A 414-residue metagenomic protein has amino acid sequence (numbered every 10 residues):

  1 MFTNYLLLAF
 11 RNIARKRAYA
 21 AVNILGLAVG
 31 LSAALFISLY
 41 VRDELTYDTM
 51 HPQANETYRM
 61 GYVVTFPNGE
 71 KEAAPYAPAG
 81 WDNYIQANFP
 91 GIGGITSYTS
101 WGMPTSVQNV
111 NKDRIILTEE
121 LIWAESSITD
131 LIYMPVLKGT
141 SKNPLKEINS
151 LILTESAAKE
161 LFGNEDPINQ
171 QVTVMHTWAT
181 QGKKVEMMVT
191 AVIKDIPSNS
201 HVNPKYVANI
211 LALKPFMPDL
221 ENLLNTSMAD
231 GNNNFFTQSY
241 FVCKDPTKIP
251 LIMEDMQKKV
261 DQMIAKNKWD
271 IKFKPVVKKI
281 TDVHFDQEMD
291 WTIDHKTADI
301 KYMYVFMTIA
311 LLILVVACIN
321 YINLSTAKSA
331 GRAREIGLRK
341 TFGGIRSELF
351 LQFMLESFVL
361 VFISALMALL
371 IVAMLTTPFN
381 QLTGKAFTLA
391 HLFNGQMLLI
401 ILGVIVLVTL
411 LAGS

Functional and structural regions predicted by a protein language model:
N4-V22, G26, A317-L360: Intracellular coupling helices
K16-D43: Short, strongly hydrophobic transmembrane alpha-helices
S32, F36, V276, F358-S414: Small-residue-rich transmembrane alpha-helices
I37-T105, T226-P246, M253-D255, K272 (+3 more regions): Membrane-proximal extracellular/periplasmic loop immediately following the first transmembrane helix
L45-A54, K205, K214-L224, D286-D294 (+1 more regions): Short juxtamembrane loops and helix-capping segments at transmembrane helix boundaries of multi-pass membrane proteins
A79-G80, F89, Y98-W101, S106-S150 (+3 more regions): The feature marks short, hydrophobic/small-residue-biased sequence motifs that occur predominantly
E125-K138, N149-A298: Mid-to-C-terminal secondary-structure elements that act as membrane-proximal/extracytoplasmic interface segments
D294-I313, G395-Q396, I400: N-terminal membrane-entry
